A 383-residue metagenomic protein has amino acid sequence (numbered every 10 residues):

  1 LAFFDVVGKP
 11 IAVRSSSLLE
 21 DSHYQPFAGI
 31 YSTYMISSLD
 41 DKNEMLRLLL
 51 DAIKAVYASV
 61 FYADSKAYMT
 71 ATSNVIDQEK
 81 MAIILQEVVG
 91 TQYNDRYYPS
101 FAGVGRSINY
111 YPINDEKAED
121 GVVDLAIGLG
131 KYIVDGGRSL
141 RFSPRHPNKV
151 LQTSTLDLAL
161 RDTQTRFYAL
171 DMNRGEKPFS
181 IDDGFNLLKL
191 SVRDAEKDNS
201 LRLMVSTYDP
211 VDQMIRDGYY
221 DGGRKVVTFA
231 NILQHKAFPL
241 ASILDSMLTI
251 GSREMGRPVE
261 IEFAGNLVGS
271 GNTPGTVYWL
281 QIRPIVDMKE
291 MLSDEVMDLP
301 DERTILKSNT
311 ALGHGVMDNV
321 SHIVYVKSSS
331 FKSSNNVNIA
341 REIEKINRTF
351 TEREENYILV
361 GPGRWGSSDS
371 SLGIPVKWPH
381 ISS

Functional and structural regions predicted by a protein language model:
L1-S383: Conserved mixed alpha/beta core segments that line enzyme active sites in large multi-domain catalysts
